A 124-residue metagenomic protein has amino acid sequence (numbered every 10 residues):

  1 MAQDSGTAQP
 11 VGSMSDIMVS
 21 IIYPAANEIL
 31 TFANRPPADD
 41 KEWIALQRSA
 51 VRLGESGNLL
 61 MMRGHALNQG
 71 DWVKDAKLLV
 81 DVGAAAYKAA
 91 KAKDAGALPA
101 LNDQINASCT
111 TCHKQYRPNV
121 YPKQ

Functional and structural regions predicted by a protein language model:
A2-Q124: Sequence context surrounding c-type heme c attachment/ligation sites in exported
